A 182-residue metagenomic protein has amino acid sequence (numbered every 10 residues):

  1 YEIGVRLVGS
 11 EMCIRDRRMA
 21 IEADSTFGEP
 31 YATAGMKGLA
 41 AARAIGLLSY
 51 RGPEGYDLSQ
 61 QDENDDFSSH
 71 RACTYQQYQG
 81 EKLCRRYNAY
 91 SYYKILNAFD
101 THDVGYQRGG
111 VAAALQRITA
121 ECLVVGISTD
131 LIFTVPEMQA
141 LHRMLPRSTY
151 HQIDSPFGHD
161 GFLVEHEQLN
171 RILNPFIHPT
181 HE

Functional and structural regions predicted by a protein language model:
Y1-G9, C13: Single conserved hydrophobic/aromatic residue that forms the stacking wall/gate of nucleotide- or nucleobase-binding
S10, T101-D103, L131-T134, G158-G161: Flexible loop/turn segments at secondary-structure boundaries
S10-K82: Alpha/beta-hydrolase-fold enzymes
Y78-Q79, K94-A114: Active-site nucleophile elbow and catalytic-triad environment of alpha/beta-hydrolase enzymes
Y90-N97, R171: Feature representing long, continuous alpha-helical segments
Q107-V111, A120, L131-R143: Short alpha-helix in the alpha/beta-hydrolase fold that links the catalytic acid
I118, V124-G126: Short beta-strand/loop motif that positions the catalytic acidic residue of the alpha/beta-hydrolase fold
Q139-A140, R147-E182: Catalytic active-site module of serine/aspartate enzymes centered on a nucleophile-bearing elbow/loop
